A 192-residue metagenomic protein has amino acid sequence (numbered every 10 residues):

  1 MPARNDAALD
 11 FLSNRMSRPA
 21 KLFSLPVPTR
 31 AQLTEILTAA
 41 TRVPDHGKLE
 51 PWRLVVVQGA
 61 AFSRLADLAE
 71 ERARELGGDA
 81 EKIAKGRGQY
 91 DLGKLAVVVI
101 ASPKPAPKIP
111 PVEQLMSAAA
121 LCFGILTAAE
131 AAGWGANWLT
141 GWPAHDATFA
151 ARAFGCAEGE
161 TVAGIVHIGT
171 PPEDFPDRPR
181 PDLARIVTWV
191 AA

Functional and structural regions predicted by a protein language model:
M1-L92, A192: N-terminal amphipathic, basic helical "cap/leader" segment at the start of enzyme domains
P2-N14, P19, T161-A192: C-terminal helix-cap and adjacent tail motif
A40, V97, P103-A150: Small-aliphatic-rich amphipathic alpha-helix that forms the alpha element of a beta-alpha
A60-R64, E70-E71, P103-P105, T148 (+1 more regions): Short, charged/polar surface micro-motifs in flexible loops or helix N-caps
Y90-I100: Ordered, amphipathic secondary-structure segments that act as subunit-interaction surfaces in large macromolecular
G93-L95, A132, V162-G164: Generic beta-strand structural signal
F149-A163: Short, electropositive alpha-helical surface patch
